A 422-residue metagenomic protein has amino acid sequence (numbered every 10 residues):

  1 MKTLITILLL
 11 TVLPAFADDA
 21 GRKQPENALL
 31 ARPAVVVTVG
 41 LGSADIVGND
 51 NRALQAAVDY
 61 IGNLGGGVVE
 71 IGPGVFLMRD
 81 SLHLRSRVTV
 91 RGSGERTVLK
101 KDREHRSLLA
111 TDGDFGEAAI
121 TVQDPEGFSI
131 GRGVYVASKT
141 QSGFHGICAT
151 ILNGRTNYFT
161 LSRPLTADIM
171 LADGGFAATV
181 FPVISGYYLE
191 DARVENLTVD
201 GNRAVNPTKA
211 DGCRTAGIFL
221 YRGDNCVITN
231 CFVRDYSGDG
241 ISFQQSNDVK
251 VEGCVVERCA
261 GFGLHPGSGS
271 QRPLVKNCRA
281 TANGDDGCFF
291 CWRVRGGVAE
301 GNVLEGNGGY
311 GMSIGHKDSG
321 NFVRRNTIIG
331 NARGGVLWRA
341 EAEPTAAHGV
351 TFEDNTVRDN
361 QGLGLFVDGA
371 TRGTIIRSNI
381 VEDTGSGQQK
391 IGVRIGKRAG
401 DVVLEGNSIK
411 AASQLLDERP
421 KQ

Functional and structural regions predicted by a protein language model:
K2-N196, D200-P207, Q414, R419-Q422: Extracellular "leader-to-stem" segments immediately downstream of a signal peptide or signal-anchor in secreted/lumenal
G42-D45, C213-A216, A340-E341: Glycine-rich phosphate-binding "P-loop"
L64, S129, S142-F144, C226 (+13 more regions): A cross-taxa feature marking solvent-exposed loop/turn segments within ectodomains of secreted and single-pass membrane
G66-G67, R79-S81, E95, K100-R103 (+10 more regions): Short glycine/acidic-rich loop motifs that flank beta-strands on beta-rich extracellular proteins
G67, G74, D80, S86-V88 (+23 more regions): The right-handed parallel beta-helix/beta-solenoid scaffold, focusing on the short coil/turn and N-cap positions
Y135-D168, Y188-A282: Right-handed parallel beta-helix
P182-E195, G217-T229, N247-E252, S268-L274 (+6 more regions): Surface-exposed loop/turn motifs in large extracellular/passenger domains
